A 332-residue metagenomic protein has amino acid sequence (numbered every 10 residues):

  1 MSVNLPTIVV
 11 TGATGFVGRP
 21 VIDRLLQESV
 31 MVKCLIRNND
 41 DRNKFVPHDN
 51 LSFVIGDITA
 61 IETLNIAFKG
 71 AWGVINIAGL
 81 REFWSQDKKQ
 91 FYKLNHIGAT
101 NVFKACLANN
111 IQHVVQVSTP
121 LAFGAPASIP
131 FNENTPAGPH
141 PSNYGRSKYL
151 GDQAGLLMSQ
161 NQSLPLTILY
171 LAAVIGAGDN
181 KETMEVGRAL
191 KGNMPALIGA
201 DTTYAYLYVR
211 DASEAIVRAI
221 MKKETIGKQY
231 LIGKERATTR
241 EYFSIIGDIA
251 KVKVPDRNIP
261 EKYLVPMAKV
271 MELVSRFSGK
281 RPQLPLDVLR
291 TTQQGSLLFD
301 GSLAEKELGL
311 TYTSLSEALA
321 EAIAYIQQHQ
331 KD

Functional and structural regions predicted by a protein language model:
T7-E28: N-terminal Rossmann NAD(P)H-binding glycine-rich loop of SDR-like oxidoreductase domains
D40-D41, L51-I97, A105, F123: NAD(P)H-binding glycine-rich loop region in Rossmannoid oxidoreductase-like domains and their noncatalytic homologs
Y92-A99, V115, S147-K148, A205: Short alpha-helix in the Rossmann-fold core of NAD(P)-dependent oxidoreductases
I97-N143: Conserved Rossmann-fold NAD(P)-dependent oxidoreductase catalytic core, especially the SDR/UDP-sugar
A125-L169, A173-V174, P195: Catalytic helix-loop patch of NAD(P)-dependent Rossmann-fold dehydrogenases
P165-Y204, I246: NAD(P)-dependent short-chain dehydrogenase/reductase
N180-M184, I198-M221, G227-K228: Substrate-positioning beta->alpha
R218-Q283, G301, K306, L315-D332: Mid/C-terminal beta-alpha module of Rossmann-like enzyme folds, strongest in SDR-family dehydrogenases/epimerases
